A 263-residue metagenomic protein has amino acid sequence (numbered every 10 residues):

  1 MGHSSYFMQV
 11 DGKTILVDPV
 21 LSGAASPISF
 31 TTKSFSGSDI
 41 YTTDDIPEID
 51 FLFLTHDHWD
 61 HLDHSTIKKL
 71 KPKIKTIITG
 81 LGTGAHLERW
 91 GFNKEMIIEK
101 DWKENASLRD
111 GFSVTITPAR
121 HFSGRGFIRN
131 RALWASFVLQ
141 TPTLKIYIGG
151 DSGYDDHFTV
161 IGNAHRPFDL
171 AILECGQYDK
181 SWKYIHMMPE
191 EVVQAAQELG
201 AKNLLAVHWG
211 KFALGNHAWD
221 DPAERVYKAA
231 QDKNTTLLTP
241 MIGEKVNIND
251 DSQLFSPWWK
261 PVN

Functional and structural regions predicted by a protein language model:
S5-D11, S107-P167, K183, M187-E191: Catalytic core of the metallo-beta-lactamase
S5-D57, H64-K69, T79-G82, G124 (+2 more regions): Pre-active-site segment of Zn-dependent metallo-hydrolases
M8, D18, H56, D63 (+5 more regions): Divalent metal-coordination and catalytic microenvironments
V17-D18, I77-I78, K94-W102, D169-E174: Short hydrophobic/aromatic-enriched beta-strand-loop microsegments
I46, F51, T76-E88, K145 (+1 more regions): Cap/insert and terminal regions of metallo-dependent hydrolase folds
D63-P72, L214-E224, N249-D250: Metal-dependent catalytic neighborhoods of phosphoester/phosphodiester hydrolases
G80-L144, R225-K245, N249-D250: Metallo-beta-lactamase
V246-N263: Short, basic/aromatic-enriched C-terminal tail that caps enzymatic domains
